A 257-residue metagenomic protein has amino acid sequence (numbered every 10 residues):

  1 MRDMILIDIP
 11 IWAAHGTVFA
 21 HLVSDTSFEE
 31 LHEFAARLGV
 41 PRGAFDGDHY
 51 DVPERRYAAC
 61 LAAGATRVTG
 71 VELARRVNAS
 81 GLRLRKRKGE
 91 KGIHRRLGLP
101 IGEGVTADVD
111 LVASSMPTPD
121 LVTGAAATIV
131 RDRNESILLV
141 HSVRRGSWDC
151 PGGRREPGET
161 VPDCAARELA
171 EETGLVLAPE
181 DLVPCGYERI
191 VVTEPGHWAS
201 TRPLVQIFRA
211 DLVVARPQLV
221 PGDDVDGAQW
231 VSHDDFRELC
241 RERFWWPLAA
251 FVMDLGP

Functional and structural regions predicted by a protein language model:
M4-V23: Short glycine-/aliphatic-rich beta-strand segments at the starts of folded cytosolic domains
V18-D48, R55-A59, A63: Basic nucleic-acid-binding interfaces
G47-R85: Short, compact, well-ordered microdomains
A74, G81-A127: Acidic, metal-coordinating catalytic segment for phosphate/diphosphate chemistry, firing primarily on the Nudix
R131-E171: Conserved Nudix-box catalytic region and its N-terminal flanking loop in Nudix hydrolases and closely related
V176-G186: A short coil-to-beta-strand element that immediately follows conserved catalytic motifs
G186-P217, Q229: Active-site-adjacent beta-strand/loop module that shapes the phosphate/pyrophosphate-binding cleft
I207, Q218-A250: NUDIX/MutT-family hydrolases
